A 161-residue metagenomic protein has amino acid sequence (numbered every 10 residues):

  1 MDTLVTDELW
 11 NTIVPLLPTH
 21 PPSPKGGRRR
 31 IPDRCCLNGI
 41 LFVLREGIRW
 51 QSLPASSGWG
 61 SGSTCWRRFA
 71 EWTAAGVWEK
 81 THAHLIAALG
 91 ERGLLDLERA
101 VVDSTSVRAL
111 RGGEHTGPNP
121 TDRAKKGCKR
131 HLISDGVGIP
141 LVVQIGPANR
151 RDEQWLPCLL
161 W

Functional and structural regions predicted by a protein language model:
M1-W161: Short alpha-helical elements
